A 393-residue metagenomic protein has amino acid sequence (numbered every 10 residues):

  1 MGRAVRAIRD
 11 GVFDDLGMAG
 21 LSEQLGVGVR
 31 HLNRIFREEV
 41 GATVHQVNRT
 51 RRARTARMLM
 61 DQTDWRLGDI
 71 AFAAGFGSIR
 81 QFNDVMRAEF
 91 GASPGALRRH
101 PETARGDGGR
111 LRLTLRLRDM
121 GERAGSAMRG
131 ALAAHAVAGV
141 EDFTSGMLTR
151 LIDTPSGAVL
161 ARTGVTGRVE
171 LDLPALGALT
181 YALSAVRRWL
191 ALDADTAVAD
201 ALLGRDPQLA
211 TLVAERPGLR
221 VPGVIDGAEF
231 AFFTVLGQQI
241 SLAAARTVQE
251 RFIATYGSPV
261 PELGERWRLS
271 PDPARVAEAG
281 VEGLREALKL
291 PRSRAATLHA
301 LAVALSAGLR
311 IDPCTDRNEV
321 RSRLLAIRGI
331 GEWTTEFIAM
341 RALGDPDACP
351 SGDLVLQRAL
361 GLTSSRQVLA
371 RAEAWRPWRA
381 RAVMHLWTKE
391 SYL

Functional and structural regions predicted by a protein language model:
M1-L393: HhH-family (HhH-GPD) DNA N-glycosylase catalytic core used in base-excision repair
